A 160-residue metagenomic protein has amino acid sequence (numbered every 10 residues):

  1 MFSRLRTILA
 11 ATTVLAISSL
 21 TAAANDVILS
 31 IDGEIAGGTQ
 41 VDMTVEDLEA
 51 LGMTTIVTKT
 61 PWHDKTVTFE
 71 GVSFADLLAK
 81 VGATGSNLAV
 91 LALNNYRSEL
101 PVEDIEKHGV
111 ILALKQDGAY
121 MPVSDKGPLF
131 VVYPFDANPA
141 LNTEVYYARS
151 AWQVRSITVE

Functional and structural regions predicted by a protein language model:
M1-A10: Bacterial N-terminal signal peptides that target proteins for export
F2, A23-E160: N-terminal intrinsically disordered, low-complexity segments enriched in P/E/S/T
R4, S19-L20: Compositionally biased regions
A10-S19: Bacterial N-terminal signal peptides
